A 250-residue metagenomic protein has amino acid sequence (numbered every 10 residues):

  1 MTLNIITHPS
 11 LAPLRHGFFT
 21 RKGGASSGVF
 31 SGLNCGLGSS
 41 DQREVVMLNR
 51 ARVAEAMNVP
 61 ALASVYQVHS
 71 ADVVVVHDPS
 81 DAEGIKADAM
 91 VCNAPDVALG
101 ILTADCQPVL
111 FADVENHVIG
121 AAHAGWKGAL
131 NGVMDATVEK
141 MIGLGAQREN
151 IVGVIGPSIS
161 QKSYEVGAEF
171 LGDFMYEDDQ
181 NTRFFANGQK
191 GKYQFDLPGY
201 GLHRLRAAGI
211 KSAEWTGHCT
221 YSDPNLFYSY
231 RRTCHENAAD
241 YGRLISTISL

Functional and structural regions predicted by a protein language model:
M1-L250: Active-site microenvironment for binding and transforming phosphate-containing groups
